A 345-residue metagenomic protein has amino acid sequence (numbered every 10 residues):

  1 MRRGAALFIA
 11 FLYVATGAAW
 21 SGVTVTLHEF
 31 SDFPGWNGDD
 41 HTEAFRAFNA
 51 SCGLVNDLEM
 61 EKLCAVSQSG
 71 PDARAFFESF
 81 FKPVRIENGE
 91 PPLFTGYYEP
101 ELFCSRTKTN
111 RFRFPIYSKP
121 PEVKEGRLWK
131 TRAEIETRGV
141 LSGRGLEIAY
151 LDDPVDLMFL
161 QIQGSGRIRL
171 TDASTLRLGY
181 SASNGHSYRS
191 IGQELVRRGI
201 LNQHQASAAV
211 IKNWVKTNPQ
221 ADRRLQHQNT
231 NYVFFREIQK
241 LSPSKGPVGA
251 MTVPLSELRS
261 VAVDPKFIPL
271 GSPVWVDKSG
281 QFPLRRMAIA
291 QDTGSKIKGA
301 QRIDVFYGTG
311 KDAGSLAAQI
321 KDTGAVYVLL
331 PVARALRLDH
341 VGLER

Functional and structural regions predicted by a protein language model:
M1-G4: Positively charged n-region of N-terminal signal peptides that target proteins for export
A6-G17: Bacterial N-terminal signal peptides
W20-R345: Solvent-exposed, well-ordered loop and adjacent helix/strand elements within mature globular domains that form
